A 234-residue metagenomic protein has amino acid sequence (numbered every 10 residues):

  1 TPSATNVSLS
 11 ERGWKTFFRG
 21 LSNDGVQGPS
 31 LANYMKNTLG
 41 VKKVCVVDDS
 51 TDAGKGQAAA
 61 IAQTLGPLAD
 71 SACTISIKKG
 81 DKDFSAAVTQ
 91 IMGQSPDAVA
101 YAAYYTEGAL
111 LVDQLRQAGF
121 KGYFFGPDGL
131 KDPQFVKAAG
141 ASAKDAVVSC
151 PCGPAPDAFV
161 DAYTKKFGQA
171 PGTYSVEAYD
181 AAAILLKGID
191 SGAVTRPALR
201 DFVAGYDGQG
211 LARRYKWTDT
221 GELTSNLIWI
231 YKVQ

Functional and structural regions predicted by a protein language model:
T1-Q234: Extracytosolic ligand-binding ectodomains
